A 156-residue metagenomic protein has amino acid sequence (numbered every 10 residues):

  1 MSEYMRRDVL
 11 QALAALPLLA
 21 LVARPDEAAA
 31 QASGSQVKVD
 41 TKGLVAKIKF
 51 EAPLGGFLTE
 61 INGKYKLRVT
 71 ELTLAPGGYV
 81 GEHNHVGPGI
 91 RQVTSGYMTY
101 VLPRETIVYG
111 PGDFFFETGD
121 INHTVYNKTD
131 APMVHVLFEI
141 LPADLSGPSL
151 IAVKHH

Functional and structural regions predicted by a protein language model:
M1-A20, D26: N-terminal secretory signal peptides and thylakoid transit peptides that target proteins across membranes
P25-A32: Boundary at the C-terminal end of the N-terminal hydrophobic targeting segment
A32-G43, I48-E51, G55-T59, Y126-H156: Double-stranded beta-helix
R68-N84: Conserved short histidine dyad/triad with adjacent acidic residue
E82, Y100, E117, H123-T129: Short beta-strand His + acidic residue motifs that chelate non-heme Fe in jelly-roll/DSBH and cupin folds
V86-R104: Glycine- and acidic-residue-biased ligand/ion/polar-headgroup-sensing regions
R104-D120: Short acidic-glycine-tyrosine-enriched beta hairpin
